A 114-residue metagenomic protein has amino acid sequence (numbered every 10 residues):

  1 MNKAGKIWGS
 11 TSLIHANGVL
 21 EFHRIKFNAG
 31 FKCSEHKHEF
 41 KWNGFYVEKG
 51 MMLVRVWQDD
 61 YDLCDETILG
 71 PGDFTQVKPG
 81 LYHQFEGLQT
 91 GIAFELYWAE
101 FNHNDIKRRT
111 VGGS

Functional and structural regions predicted by a protein language model:
M1-R24, K32-E35, D65-G70, R109-S114: A short, N-terminal "cap"/entry segment at the start of jelly-roll beta-barrel domains of the cupin/DSBH fold
N2-A4, E86-S114: Double-stranded beta-helix
I25-F40, F45: Short, well-structured hydrophobic secondary-structure segments
F31, F40-K41, L81, Q89 (+1 more regions): A generic "binding-loop/recognition-motif" signal
K32-S34, G72-Q84, N102: Histidine-centered metal-chelating micro-motifs
S34, V54-V56, E95: Short hydrophobic/aromatic-rich beta-strand segments that constitute the beta-sheet cores of beta-sandwich/beta-barrel
F40-D59: Glycine- and acidic-residue-biased ligand/ion/polar-headgroup-sensing regions
Q58-G80: Short acidic-glycine-tyrosine-enriched beta hairpin
